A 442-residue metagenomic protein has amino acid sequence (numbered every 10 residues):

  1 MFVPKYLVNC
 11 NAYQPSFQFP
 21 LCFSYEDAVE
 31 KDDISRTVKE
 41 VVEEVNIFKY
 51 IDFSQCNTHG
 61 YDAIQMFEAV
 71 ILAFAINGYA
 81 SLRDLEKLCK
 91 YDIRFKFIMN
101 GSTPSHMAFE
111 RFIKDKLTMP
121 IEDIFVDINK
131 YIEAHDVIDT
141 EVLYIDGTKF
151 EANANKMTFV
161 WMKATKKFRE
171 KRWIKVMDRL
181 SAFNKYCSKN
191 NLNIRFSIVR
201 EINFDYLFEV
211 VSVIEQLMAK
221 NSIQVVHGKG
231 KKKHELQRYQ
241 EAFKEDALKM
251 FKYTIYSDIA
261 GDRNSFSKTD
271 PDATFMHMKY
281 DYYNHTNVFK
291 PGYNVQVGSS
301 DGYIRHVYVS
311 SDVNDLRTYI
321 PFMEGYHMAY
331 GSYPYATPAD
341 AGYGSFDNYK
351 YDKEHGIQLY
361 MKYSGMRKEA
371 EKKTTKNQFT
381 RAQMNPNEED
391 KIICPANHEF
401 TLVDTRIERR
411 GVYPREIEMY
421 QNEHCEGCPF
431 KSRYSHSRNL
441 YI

Functional and structural regions predicted by a protein language model:
M1-C22, R367: Short, flexible loop/hinge motifs at secondary-structure junctions
A12, H59, V70, G78-Y91 (+2 more regions): Anion-binding and metal-coordination hotspots
S24-E26: A detector of helix-start/N-cap boundary segments at the beginnings of structured domains
A28-F74: Basic, short loop/linker segments at the boundary and entry of helix-turn-helix/winged-helix-like folds
F48, Q55, A63, C89-M99 (+1 more regions): Helical catalytic core of nucleic-acid polymerases
